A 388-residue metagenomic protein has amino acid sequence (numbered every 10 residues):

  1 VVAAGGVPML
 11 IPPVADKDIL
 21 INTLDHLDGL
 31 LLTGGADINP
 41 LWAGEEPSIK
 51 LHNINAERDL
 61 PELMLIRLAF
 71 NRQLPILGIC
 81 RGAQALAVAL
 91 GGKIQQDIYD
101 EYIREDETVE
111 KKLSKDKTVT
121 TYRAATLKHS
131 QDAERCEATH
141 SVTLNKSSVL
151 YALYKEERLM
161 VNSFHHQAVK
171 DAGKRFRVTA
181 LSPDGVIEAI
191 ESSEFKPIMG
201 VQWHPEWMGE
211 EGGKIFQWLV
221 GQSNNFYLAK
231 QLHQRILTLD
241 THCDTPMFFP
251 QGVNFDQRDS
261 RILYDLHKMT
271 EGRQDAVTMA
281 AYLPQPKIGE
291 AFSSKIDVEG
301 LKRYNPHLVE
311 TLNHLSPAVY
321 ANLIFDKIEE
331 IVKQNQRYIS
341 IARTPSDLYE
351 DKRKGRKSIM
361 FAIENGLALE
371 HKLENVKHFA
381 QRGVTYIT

Functional and structural regions predicted by a protein language model:
V1-I79, V88-Q95, Y99-L153, H166 (+4 more regions): N-terminal beta1-alpha1 cap of cysteine-dependent amidohydrolase-like domains
G6, L74, I198, Q274 (+1 more regions): A structural motif
A83: The feature captures the ABC ATPase H-loop/switch
Y154-M160: Catalytic cores of DNA base-excision repair glycosylases
V161-A168, G200-P205, T238-T245: Histidine-centered catalytic micro-motifs
R175, S193-I198, E350-R356: Beta-strand-turn-beta hairpins that frame and shape the catalytic cleft of phosphate-ester-processing enzymes
T179, M199-W203, M360-A362: Active-site-proximal beta-strand elements of phosphoester/diester hydrolases
L228-T388: N-terminal hydrophobic targeting/anchoring segments and the immediately downstream early-domain regions of hydrolases
